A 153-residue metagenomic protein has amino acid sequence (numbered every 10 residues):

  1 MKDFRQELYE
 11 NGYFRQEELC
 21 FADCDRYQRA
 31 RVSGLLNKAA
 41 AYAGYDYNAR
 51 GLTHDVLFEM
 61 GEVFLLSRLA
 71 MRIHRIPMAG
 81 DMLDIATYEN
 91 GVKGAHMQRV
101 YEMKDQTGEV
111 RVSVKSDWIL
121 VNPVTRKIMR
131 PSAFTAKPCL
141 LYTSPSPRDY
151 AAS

Functional and structural regions predicted by a protein language model:
M1-M82: Hydrophobic, proline/glycine-rich low-complexity stretches
R15-E17, L69, I85, R99 (+1 more regions): Hydrophobic residues positioned within well-ordered beta-strands of beta-sheet architectures
R26-Y27, V121, P145: Single, functionally critical "micro-switch" positions that shape active/binding sites and transmembrane helices
R31, T53, S132-A133, S144: General structural signal for secondary-structure boundaries
A70-Q106: Hydrophobic beta-sheet segments that form the core/acyl-binding groove of ACP/CoA-dependent acyl-chain-processing
N90, M97-L141: Charged mid-protein connector segments
Y142-S153: Single conserved hydrophobic/aromatic residue that forms the stacking wall/gate of nucleotide- or nucleobase-binding
